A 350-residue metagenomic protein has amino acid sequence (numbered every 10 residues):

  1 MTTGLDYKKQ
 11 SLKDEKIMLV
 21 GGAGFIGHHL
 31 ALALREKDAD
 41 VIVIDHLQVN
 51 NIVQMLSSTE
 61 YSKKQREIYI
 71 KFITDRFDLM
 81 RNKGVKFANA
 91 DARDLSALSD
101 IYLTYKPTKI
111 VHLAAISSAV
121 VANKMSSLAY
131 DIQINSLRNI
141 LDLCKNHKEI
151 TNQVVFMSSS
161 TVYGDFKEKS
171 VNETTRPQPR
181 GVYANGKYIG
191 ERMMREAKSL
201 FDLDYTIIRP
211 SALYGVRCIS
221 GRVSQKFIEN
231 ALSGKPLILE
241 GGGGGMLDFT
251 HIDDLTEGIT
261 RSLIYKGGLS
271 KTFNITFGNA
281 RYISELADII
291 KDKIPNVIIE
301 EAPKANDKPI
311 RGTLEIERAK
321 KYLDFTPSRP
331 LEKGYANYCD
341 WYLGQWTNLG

Functional and structural regions predicted by a protein language model:
M1-R209: N-terminal Rossmann-like NAD(P)+-binding domain of SDR-like oxidoreductases, especially those catalyzing
M1-Y7, A231-K235, L239-G350: C-terminal substrate-binding subdomain of Rossmann-fold SDR/epimerase-dehydratase oxidoreductases
N50-Q54, G164-D165, V216, I283 (+1 more regions): A short beta-to-alpha transition loop/helix N-cap that caps and shapes the active-site region
R93, V162-Y163, L213-G215, L255 (+1 more regions): Conserved sequence/active-site signature of Rossmann-fold short-chain dehydrogenase/reductase
S96, T108, V120, S127 (+9 more regions): Residues in well-ordered alpha-helical elements
A122, S211-A212, T272-I275: Short-chain dehydrogenase/reductase
E168-K169, R180, Y188, R192-L247 (+2 more regions): NAD(P)-dependent short-chain dehydrogenase/reductase
